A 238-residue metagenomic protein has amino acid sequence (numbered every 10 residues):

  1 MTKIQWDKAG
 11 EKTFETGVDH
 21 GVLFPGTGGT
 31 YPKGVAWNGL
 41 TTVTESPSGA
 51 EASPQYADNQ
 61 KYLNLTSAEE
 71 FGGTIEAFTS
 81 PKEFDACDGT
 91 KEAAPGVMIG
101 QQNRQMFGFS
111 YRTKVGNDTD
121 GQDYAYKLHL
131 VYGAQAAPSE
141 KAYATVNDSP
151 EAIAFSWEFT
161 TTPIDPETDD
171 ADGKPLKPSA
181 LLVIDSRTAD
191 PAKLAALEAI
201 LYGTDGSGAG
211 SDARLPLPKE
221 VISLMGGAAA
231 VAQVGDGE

Functional and structural regions predicted by a protein language model:
M1-E45: Polar/acidic, low-complexity leader/linker segments enriched in S/T/G and N/D
T2-A9, G21-G28, A77, C87-A93 (+2 more regions): Short, charge-rich amphipathic segments
K33-W37, D123-A134, A180-V183: Short amphipathic beta-strand/extended segments with alternating polar/hydrophobic composition
G39-T42, G133, S156: Extracellular/lumenal ectodomain signal focusing on beta-strand-rich modules and carbohydrate-recognition contexts
E45-P47, A52-F84, S149-I164: Oligomerization/assembly interface segments of phage tail-like spikes and tubes
K61-S139: Structured, beta-strand-rich domain cores that present glycine/charged loop surfaces used to bind extended ligands
P138-Q233: Mixed-charge, glycine-accented linear interaction segment located at domain edges/termini
D236-E238: Solvent-exposed, low-complexity segments and loops of surface/extracellular structural proteins
